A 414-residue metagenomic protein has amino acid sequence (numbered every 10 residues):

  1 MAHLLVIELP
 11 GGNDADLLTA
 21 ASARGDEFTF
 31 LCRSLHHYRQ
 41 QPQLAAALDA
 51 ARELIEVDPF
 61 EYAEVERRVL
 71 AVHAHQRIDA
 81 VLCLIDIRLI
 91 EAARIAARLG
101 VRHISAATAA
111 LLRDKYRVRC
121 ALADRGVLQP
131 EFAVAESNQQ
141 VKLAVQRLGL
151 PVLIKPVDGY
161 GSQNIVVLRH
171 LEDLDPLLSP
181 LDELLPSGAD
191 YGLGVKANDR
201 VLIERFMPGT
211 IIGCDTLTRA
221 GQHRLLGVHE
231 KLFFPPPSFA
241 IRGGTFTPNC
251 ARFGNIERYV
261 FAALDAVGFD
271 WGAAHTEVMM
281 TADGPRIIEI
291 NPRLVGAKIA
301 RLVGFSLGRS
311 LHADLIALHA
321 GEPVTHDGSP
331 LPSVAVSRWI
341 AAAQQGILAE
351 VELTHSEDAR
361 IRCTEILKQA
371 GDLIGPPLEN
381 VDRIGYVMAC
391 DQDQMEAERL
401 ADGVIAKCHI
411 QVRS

Functional and structural regions predicted by a protein language model:
M1-T108, Q139, K368-D382, C390-R413: ATP-binding N-terminal substructure of ATP-dependent carboxylate-amine bond-forming enzymes
A2, G254-T276, A282, N291-Q345: Active-site "cap" helix and flanking loop/linker of ATP-utilizing ligase/carboxylase catalytic domains
F28, D124, Q139, I316-S414: Peripheral (often C-terminal) accessory segments that flank ATP-dependent C-N-forming ligase machineries
A110-L128, S137, V141: Glycine-/Pro-rich loop/turn segments that contact NAD(P) or position catalytic residues in Rossmann-like domains
L128-P130, R147, P151-I154, L171-P208 (+2 more regions): Conserved ATP-binding module of the ATP-grasp superfamily
A135, I165-H170, L217-R219, T281: Short beta-strand-to-turn element immediately C-terminal to the catalytic PLP-Schiff-base lysine in fold type I
P151-L168: Conserved anion/nucleotide-ligand pocket segment
V166, P176-P180, V201-R205, I211-L232 (+6 more regions): Beta-strand scaffold of nucleotide-dependent catalytic cores
